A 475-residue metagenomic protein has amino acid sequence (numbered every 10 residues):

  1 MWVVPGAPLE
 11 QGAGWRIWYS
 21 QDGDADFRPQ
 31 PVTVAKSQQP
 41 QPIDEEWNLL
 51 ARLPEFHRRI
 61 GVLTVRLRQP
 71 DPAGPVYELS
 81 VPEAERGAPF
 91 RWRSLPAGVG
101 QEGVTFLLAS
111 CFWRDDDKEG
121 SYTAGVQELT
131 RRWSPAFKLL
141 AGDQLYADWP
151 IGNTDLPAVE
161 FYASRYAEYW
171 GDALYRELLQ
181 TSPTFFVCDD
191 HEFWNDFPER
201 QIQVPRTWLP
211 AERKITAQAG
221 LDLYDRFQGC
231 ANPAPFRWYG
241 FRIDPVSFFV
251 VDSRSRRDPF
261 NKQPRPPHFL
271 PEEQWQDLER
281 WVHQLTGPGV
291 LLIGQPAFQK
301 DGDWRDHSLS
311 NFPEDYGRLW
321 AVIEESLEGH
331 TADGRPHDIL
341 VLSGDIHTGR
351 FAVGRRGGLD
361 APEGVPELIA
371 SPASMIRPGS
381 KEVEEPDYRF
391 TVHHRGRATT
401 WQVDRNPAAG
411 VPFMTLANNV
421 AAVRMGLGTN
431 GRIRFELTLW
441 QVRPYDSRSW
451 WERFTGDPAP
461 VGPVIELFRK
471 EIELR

Functional and structural regions predicted by a protein language model:
M1-R475: Metal-dependent phosphoester/phosphodiester hydrolase catalytic core
